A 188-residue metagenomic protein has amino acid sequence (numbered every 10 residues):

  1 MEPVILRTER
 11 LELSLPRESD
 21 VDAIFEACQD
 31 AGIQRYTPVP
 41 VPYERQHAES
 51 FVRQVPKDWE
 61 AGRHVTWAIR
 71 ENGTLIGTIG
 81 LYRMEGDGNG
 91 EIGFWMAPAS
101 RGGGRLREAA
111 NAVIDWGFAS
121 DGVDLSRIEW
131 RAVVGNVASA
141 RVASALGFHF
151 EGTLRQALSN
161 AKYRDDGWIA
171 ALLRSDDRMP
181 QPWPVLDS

Functional and structural regions predicted by a protein language model:
M1-G32, Y36, R53, T66-S188: Acyl-donor (CoA/ACP) binding surface of acyl/acetyltransferases
P38-P42: Short glycine-enriched, charge-decorated loop/helix-capping segments at active-site entrances that position
Y43-G62: Active-site rim helix/loop that mediates acceptor-substrate recognition in acyltransferases
